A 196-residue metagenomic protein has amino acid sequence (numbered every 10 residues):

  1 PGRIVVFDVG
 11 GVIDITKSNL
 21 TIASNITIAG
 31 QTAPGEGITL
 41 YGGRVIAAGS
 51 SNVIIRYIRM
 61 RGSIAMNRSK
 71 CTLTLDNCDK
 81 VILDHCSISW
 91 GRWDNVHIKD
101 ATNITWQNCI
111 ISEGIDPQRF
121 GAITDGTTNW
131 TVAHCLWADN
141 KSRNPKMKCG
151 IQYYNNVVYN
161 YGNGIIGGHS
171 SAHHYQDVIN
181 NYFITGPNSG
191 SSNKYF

Functional and structural regions predicted by a protein language model:
P1-V6: Acidic Gly/Asp/Thr-rich repetitive segments characteristic of extracellular carbohydrate-active and adhesion proteins
F7-G10, Q31: Acidic/polar N-terminal loop/beta-strand segments that form early-domain functional surfaces
G11, K17, I179, F183-F196: Long, contiguous C-terminal flanking segments immediately downstream of a protein's structured core
V12-A29, E36-Y57, G62-D79, I98-A101: Extracellular beta-strand-rich solenoid/capping regions of secreted or surface-exposed proteins that bind or remodel
N25, G30, S51-G62, N77-W93 (+3 more regions): Right-handed parallel beta-helix
R44, T72, D94-N95, Q118-G121 (+3 more regions): Structural detector of coil-to-beta-strand junctions
A172: Glycine-rich beta-alpha junction loops
